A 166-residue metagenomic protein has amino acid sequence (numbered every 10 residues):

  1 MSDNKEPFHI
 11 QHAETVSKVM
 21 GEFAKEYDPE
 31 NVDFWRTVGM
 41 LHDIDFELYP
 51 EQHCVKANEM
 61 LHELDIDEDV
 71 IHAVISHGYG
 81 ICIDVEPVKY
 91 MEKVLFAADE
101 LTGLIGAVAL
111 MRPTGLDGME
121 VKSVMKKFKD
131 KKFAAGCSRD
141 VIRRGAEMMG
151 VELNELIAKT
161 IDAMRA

Functional and structural regions predicted by a protein language model:
M1-H12, L41-D45, I81-C82, R143: Active-site flanking loop/helix segments enriched in acidic
M1-I10, S17, M148, L156 (+1 more regions): Short, Lys/Arg-rich amphipathic segments at extreme N-termini
M1-N4, M60, A73, K127 (+2 more regions): Residues that form generic nucleotide/phosphate-binding pockets
E6-D33: Alpha-helical phosphate/pyrophosphate-handling elements in metalloenzyme active cores
T15-E22, M60, G106-A109, K159 (+1 more regions): Alpha-helical scaffold segments in soluble metabolic enzymes
D28-K131: Divalent metal-dependent catalytic cores for phosphoryl transfer on phosphate-bearing substrates
E63, D117-K159: Divalent-cation-assisted or electrostatically stabilized phosphate/pyrophosphate-binding catalytic cores
V94-L101, I105, V151-E152, K159-I161 (+1 more regions): Long, compositionally biased
